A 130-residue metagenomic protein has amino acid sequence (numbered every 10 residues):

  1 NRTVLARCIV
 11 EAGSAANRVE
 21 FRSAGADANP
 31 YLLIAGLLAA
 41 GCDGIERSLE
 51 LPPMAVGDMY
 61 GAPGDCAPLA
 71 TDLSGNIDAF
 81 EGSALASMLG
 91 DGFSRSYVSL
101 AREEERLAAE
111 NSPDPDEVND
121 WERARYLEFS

Functional and structural regions predicted by a protein language model:
N1-S130: Catalytic-core signal marking the mid-to-C-terminal active-site face
